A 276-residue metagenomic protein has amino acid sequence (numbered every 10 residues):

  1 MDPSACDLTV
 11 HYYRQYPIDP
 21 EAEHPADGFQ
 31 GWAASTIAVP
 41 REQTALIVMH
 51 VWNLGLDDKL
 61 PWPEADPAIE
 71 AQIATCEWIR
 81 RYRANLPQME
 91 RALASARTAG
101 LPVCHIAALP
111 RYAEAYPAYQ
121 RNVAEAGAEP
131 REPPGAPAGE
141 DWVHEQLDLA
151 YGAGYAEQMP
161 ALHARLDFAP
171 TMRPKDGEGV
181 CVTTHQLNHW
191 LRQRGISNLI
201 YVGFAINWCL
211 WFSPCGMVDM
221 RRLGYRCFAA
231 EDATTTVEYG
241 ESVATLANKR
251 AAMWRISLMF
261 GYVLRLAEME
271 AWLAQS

Functional and structural regions predicted by a protein language model:
M1-A45, V51-E70, T75, Y82 (+3 more regions): Active-site-adjacent betaalpha module
V103: Active-/binding-site microenvironments in catalytic and ligand-binding cores
I106: Aromatic-lined carbohydrate-recognition surfaces of secreted/lumenal glycan-active proteins
